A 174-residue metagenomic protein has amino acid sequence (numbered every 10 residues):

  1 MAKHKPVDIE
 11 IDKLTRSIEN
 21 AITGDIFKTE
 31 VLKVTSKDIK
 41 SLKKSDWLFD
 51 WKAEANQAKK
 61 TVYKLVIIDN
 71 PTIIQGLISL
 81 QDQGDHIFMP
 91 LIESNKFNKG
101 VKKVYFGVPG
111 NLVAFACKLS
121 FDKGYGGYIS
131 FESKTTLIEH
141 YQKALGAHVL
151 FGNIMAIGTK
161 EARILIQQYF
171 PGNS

Functional and structural regions predicted by a protein language model:
M1-K103, N111, K118-Y128, T136-E139 (+1 more regions): Non-catalytic substrate-recognition and accessory regions of acyl/acetyltransferase enzymes
